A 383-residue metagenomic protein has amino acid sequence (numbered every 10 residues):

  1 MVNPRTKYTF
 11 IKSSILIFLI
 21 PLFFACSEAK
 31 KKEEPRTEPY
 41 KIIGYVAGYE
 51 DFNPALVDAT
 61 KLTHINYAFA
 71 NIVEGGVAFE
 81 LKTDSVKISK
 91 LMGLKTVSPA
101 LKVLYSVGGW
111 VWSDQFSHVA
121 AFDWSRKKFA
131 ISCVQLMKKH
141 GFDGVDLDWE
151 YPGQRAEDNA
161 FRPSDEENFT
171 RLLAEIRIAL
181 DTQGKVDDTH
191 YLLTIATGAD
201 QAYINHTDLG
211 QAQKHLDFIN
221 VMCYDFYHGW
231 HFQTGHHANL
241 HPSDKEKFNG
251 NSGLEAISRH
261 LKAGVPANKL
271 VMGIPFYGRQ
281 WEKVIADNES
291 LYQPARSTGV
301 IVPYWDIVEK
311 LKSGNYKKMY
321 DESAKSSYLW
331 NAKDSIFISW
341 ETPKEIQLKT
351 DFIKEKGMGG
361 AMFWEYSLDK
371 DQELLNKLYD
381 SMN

Functional and structural regions predicted by a protein language model:
M1-T9: N-terminal secretory signal peptides that target proteins for export/translocation
F24-A25: C-terminal motif of bacterial Sec signal peptides marking the signal peptidase cleavage site
K32-M137, Q154, S164, L173 (+2 more regions): Glycan-recognition patch characteristic of GH18 chitinases/ENGases and related GlcNAc/peptidoglycan-binding proteins
V46-K61, D123-K138, Q201-Q211, I257 (+1 more regions): Short, acidic/polar
I65, Y105, L147, I176 (+4 more regions): Conserved, mostly hydrophobic/aromatic
E74-V86, P152-E309: Substrate-binding surface in catalytic domains of secreted glycosidases
L91, V107, Y227-W230, H236-A238 (+2 more regions): Glycan-binding loop/region signatures in secreted carbohydrate-active enzymes
S367-N383: Aromatic-rich peripheral "rim/lid" segments of glycoside hydrolase catalytic domains that contact and position glycan
